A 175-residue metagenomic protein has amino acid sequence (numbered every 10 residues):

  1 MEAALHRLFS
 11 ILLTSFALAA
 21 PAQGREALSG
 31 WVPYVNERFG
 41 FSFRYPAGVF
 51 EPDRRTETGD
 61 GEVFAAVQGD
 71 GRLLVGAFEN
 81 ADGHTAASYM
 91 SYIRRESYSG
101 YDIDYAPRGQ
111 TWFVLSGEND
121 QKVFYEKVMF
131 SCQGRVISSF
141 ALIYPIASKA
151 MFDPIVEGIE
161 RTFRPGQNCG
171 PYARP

Functional and structural regions predicted by a protein language model:
M1-F9: Bacterial N-terminal signal peptides that target proteins for export
S10-A17: Bacterial N-terminal signal peptides
A19-G24: Boundary at the C-terminal end of the N-terminal hydrophobic targeting segment
L28-P33, G61-E62, P107-S116: Short, hydrophobic/aromatic-rich segments at coil-to-beta transitions
V35-S88, Y92, S116-K122: Secretory pathway targeting signatures of secreted, lumenal, and periplasmic proteins
G40, H84, I146-P154: Soluble non-cytosolic domains of exported or imported proteins
F50, Y98, R161-N168: Sec-exported extracytoplasmic/periplasmic mature domains
S88-M151, N168, P175: Signature of long, low-cysteine stretches enriched in small and polar/charged residues
